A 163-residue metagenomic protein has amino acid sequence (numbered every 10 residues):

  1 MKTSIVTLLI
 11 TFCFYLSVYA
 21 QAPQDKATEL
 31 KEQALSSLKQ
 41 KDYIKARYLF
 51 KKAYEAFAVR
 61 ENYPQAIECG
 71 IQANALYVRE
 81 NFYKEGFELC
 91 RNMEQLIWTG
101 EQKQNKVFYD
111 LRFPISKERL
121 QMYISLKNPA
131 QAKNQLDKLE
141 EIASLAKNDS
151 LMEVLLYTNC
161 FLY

Functional and structural regions predicted by a protein language model:
M1-A27: Bacterial Sec-dependent N-terminal signal peptides
Y19-Y163: A "functional boundary" signal
